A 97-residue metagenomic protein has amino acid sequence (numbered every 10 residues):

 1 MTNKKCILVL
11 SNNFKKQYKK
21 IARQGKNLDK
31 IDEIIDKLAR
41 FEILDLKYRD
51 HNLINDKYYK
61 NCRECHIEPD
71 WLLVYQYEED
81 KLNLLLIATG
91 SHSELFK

Functional and structural regions predicted by a protein language model:
M1-P69, E78-L84, S93-K97: Basic, Lys/Arg-enriched alpha-helical interface segments
